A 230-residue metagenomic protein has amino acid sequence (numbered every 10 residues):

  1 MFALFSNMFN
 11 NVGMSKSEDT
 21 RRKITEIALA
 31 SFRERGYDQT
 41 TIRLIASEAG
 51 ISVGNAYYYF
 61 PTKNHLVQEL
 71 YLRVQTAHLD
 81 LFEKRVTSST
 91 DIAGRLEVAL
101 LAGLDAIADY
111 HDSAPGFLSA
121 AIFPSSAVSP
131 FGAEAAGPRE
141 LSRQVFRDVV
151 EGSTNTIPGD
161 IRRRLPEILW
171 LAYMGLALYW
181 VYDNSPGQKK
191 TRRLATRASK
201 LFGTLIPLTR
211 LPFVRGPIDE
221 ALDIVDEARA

Functional and structural regions predicted by a protein language model:
F2-N11, Q144, Y182-A230: C-terminal peripheral helix-coil segments that are non-catalytic and often amphipathic
K23, I27, S31-H65, E69 (+1 more regions): Helix-turn-helix
E48, R73, G116, A120-F123 (+1 more regions): Short acidic/histidine-centered micro-motifs embedded in hydrophobic/aromatic stretches that mark compact functional
R73-L96: Amphipathic alpha-helical linker/stalk segments
R85, S89, F117-S125, W180-N184: Secondary-structure edge/capping motif, primarily at the C-terminal ends of alpha-helices and the immediately following
E97-S119, A133-R147: Helical hydrophobic small-molecule/effector-binding pocket
P124, G152-I157, Y179-K189: Inter-helical turn/loop segments and adjacent helix faces that build the functional surface of alpha-helical bundle
V128-T154, R163-G175, S199-T204: Amphipathic alpha-helical packing segments from all-alpha helical-bundle domains
